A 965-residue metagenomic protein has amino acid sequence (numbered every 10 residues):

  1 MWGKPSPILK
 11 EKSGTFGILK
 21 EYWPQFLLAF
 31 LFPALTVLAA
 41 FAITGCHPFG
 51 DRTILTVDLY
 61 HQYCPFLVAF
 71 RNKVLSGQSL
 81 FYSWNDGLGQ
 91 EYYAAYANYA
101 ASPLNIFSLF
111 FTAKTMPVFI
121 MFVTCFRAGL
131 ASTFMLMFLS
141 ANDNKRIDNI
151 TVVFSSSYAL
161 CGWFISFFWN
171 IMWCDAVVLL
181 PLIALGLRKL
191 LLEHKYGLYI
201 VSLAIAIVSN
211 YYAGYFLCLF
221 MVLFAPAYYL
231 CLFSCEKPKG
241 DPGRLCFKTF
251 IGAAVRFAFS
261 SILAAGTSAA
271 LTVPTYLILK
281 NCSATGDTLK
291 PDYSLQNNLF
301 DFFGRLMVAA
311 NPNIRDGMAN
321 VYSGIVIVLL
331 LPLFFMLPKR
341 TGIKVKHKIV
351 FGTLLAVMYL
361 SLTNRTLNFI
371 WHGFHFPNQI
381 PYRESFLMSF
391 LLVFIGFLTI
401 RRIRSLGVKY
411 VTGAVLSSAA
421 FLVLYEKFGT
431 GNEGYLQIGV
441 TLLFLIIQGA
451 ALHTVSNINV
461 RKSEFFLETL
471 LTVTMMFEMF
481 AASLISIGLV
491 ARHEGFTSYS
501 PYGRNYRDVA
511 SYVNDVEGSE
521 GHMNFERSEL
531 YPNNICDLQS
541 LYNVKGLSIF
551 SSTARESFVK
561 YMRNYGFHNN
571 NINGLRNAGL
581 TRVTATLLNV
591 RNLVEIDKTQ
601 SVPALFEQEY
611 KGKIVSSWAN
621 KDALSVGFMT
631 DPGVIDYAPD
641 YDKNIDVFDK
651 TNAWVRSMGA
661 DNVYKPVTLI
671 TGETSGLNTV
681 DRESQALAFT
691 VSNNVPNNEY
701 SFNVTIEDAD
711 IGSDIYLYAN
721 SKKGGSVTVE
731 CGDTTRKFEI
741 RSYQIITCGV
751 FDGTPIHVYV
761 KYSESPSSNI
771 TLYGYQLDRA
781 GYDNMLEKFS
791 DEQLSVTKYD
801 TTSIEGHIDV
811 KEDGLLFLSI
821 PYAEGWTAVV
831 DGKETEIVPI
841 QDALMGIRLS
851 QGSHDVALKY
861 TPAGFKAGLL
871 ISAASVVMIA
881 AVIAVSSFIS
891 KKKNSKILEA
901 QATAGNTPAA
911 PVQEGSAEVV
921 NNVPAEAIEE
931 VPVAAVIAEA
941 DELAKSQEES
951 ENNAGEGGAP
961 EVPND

Functional and structural regions predicted by a protein language model:
M1-C46, K248, G252-R256, A450-I458 (+5 more regions): Start-transfer (signal-anchor) and selected internal transmembrane alpha helices of multi-pass inner/ER membrane
E11-E91, A491-S511, S519-S540: Hydrophobic alpha-helical membrane-insertion signals
I18, F66, G672-A902, N964-D965: Active-site-proximal, structured, solvent-exposed surfaces of multi-pass membrane proteins that position macromolecular
P33-T36, A128-N142, D148-F233, G252-N281 (+1 more regions): Membrane-embedded helix bundles of polyisoprenyl
T36-S132, S156-V177, F216, L279-S283 (+7 more regions): Membrane-interface coil-to-helix junctions
V57, H61-F70, P103, A253-A254 (+7 more regions): Periplasmic/ER-lumenal interhelical loops and adjacent helix-loop junctions in multi-pass membrane proteins
H194, A213, I349-F369, H375-N505 (+2 more regions): Contiguous transmembrane helix-bundle modules in multi-pass membrane proteins
M475-S500, V513-L587, D622-A660, A823 (+1 more regions): Extracytoplasmic/lumenal acceptor-recognition loop(s) of multi-pass membrane glycoenzymes
